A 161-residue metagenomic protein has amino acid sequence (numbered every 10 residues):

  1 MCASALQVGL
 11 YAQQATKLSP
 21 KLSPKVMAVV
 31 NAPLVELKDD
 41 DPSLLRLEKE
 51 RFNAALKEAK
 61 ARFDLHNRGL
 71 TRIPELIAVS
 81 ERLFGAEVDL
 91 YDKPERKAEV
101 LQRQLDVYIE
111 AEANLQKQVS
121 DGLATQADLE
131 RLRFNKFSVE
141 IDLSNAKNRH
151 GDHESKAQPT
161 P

Functional and structural regions predicted by a protein language model:
M1-A12: Sec-dependent N-terminal signal peptides
Q14-P24: Compositionally biased, intrinsically disordered low-complexity segments enriched for polar/charged residues
S23-L37, S80-G85: Short, charge-rich amphipathic alpha-helices with coiled-coil/heptad character
N31-K49, E87-E99: Short, charge/polar-rich alpha-helical segments
L44-F84, K97-V139: Charged, solvent-exposed structural "stalk/scaffold" segments of large extracytoplasmic/peripheral assemblies
F84-A98, F137-H153: Amphipathic alpha-helical coiled-coil segments
T125, D152-A157: Short, solvent-exposed, mixed-charge loop/turn linkers that connect secondary-structure elements
P159-P161: Short, solvent-exposed mixed-charge patches
